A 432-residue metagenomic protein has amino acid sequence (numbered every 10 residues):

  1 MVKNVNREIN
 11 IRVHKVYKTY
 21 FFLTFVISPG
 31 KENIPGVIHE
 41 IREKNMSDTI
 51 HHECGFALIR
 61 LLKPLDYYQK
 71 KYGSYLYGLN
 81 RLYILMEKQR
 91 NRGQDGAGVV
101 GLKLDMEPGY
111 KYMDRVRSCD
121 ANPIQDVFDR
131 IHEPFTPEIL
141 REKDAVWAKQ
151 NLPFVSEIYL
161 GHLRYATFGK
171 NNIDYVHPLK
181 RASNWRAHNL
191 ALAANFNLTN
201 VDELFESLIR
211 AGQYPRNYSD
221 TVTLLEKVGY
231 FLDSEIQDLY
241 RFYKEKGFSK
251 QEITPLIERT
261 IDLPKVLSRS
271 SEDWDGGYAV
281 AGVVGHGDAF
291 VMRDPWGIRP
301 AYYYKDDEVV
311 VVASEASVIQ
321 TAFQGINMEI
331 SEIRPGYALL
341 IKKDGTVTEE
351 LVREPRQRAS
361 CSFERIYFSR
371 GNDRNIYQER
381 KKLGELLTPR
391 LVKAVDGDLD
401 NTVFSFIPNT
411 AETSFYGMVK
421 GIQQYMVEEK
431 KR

Functional and structural regions predicted by a protein language model:
V5, I11, K15-K18, V26 (+1 more regions): Short hydrophobic alpha-helical segments enriched in small aliphatic residues
I41-R334, L340-P408, F415: Conserved short alpha-helical segments that host acidic/polar catalytic motifs at enzyme active sites
T410-R432: Carboxylate/His-rich catalytic cores and anion/metal-binding grooves
